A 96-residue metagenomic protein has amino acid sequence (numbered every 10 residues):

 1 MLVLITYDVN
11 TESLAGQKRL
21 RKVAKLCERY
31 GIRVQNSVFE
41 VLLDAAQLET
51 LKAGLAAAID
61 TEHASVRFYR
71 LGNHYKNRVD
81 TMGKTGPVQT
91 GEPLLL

Functional and structural regions predicted by a protein language model:
M1-V34, V38, L42, A46-Q47: Extended, hydrophobic alpha-helical segments
T6, K52, P93: Functionally constrained cores in energy, signaling, and assembly domains
A15, E49-L51, R78: Short acidic, gly/pro-rich beta-turn/loop elements at beta-sheet edges and active-site/ligand-binding grooves
K25-E28, K52-A57, D80-M82: Intrinsically disordered, low-complexity boundary segments flanking structured domains
V34-S65, R70-G72: Short, intrinsically disordered low-complexity segments
I59-L96: C-terminal structural segments of small proteins and small subunits
